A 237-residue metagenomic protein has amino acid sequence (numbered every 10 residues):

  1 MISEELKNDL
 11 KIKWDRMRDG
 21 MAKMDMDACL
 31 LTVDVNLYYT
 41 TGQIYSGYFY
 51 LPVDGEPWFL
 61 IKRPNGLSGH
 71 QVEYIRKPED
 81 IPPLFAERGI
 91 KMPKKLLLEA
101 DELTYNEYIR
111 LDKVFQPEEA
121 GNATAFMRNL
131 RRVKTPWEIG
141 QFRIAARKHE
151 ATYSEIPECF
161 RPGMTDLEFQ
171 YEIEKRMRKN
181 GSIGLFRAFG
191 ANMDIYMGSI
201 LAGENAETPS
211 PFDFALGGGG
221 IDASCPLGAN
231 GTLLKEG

Functional and structural regions predicted by a protein language model:
M1-W58, M92, P136, S154 (+1 more regions): Terminal domain-start leader segments
N8-I12, A86-T208, G228: Flexible, acidic/His-enriched mid-domain "rim/lid" segments that flank
R16, V35, R76, Y105-N106 (+1 more regions): N-terminal secretion targeting segments of exported proteins
R18, P82-A86, G231: Short hydrophobic/charged patches on amphipathic alpha-helices used for structural packing and interfaces
T32-D34, I61-R63, L98-L103: Structural motif
L37-T41, W58-F59, G66-G69, Y105-N106: Short active-site-adjacent helix-start/loop capping segments
P52-V53, I90-M92, S199-G237: Acidic/histidine-enriched ion/cofactor-binding microenvironments in catalytic or ligand-binding pockets
E56-R88: Compact, glycine/acidic-enriched structural inserts
